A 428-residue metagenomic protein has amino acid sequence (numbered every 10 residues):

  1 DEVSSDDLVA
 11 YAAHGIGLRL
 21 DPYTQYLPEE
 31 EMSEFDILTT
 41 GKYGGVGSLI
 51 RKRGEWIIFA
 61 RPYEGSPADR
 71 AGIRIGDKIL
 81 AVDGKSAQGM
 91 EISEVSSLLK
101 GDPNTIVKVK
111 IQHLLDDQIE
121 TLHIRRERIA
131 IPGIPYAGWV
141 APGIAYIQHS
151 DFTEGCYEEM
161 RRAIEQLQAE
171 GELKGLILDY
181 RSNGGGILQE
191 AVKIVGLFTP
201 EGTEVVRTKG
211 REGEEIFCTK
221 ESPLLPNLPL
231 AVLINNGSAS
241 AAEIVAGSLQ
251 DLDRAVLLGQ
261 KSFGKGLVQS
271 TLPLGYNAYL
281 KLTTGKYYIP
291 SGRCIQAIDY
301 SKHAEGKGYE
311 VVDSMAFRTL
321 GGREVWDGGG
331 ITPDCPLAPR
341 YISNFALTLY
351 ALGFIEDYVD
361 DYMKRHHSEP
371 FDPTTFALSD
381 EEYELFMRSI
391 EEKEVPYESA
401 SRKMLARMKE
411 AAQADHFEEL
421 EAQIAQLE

Functional and structural regions predicted by a protein language model:
D1-Q25: N-terminal activation segment of mature serine protease catalytic domains
D1-S5, P28, I37, I58-P62 (+2 more regions): Cleft-lining beta-strand/loop regions that shape enzyme active-site pockets
Y11, Y23-R61: PDZ/PDZ-like peptide-tail recognition elements
G44, R51, G101-K108, L267 (+2 more regions): A short, compositionally biased
R51, K110-L114, Y288, R318: A generic structural motif
R61, M90, H123, T283 (+3 more regions): Short linear motifs in exposed loops
A241, D253-R254, L258-Q260, G264-R323 (+1 more regions): Polar, glycine-rich mid-to-C-terminal structural blocks that act as macromolecule-binding/assembly scaffolds
C294-E428: Conserved functional hotspot residues or short segments at active or partner-binding sites across diverse domains
